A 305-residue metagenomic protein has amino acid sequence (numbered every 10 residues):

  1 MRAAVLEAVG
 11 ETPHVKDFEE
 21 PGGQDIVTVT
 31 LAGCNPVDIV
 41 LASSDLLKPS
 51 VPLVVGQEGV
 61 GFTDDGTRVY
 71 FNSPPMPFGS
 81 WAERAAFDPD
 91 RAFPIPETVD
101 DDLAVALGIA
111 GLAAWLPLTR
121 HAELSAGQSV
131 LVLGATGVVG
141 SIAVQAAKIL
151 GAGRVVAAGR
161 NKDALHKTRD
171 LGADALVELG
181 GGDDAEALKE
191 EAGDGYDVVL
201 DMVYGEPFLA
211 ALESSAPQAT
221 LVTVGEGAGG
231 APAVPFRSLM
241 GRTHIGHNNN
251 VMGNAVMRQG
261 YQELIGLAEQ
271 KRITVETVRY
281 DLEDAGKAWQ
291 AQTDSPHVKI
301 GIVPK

Functional and structural regions predicted by a protein language model:
M1, A255-K305: C-terminal hydrophobic helical "lid"/dimerization subdomain of Rossmann-like NAD(P)H-dependent oxidoreductases
E19-C34, S43-G79, R91, T98: Glycine-rich beta-strand-centered segment in the early N-terminal region that forms part of a ligand/cofactor-binding
Q57, V69-G134: NAD(P)H dinucleotide-binding glycine-rich loop of Rossmann-like/cofactor-binding domains, especially the beta1-alpha1
Y70, V199-L200: N-terminal Rossmann-like NAD(P) cofactor-binding module of classical short-chain dehydrogenase/reductase
W81-A82, G159-K167, G230-F236: Short, glycine/polar-rich helix-capping loops at beta-to-alpha or helix-loop-helix junctions that flank or form
L107-G181: Mid-domain Rossmann-like dinucleotide-binding core that forms the NAD(H)/NADP(H) cofactor-binding site
D183-D194: Short amphipathic alpha-helix with an adjacent loop that forms part of the alpha/beta core around
E206-R272, P304-K305: Glycine-rich phosphate-binding loop and adjacent beta-alpha segment of Rossmann(oid) nucleotide-cofactor-binding
